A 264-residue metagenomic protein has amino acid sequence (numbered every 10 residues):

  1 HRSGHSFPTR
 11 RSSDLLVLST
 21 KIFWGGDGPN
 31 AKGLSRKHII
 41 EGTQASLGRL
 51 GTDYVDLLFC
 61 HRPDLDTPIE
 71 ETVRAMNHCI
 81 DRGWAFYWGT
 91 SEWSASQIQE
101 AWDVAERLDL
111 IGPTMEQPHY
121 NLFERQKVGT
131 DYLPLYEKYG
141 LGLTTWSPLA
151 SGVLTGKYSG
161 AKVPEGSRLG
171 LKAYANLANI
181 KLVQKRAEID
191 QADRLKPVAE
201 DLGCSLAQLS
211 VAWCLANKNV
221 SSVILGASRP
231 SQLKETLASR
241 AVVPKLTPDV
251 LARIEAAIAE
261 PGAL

Functional and structural regions predicted by a protein language model:
H1, H5-S12: Short, small-residue-biased leader/transition segments that mark boundaries at the very start of proteins
R10-S13, G42-G48, Y132-G140: Short amphipathic alpha-helices and their capping/turn segments at secondary-structure boundaries
S13, T52-D53, A85: Active-site acidic short loop of glycosyltransferases
D14-D27, E116-H119: A short, structured active-site edge motif that brings together acidic residues
G25-I40, H61-T67: Active-site mouth loops of central-metabolism enzymes
G33-L50, I98-D103: Short, acidic/polar
L47-P68: Active-site groove signature of glycoside hydrolases
P63-P261: Beta/alpha (TIM)-barrel catalytic core signal, keyed to glycine-rich beta->alpha loops juxtaposed to Asp/Glu that bind
